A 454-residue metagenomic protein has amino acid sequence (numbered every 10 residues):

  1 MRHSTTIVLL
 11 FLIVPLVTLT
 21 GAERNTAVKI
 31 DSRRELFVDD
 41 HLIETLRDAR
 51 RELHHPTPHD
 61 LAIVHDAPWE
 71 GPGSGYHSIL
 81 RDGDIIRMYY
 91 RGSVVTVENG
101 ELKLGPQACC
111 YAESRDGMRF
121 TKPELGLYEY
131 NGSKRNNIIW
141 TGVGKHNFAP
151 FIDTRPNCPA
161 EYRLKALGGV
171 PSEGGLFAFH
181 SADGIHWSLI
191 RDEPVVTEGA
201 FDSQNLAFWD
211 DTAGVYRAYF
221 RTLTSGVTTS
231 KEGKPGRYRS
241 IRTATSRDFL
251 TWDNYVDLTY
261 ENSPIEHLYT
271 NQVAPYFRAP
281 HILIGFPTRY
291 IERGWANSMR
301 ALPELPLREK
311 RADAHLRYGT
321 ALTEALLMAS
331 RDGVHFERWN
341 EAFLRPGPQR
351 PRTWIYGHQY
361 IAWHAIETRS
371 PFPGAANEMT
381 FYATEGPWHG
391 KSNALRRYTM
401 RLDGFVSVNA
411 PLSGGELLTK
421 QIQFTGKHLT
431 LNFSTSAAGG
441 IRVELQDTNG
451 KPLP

Functional and structural regions predicted by a protein language model:
M1, A22-P454: Carbohydrate-active catalytic/glycan-binding domains of CAZyme proteins, especially the secreted or lumenal ectodomains
I7-T18: Bacterial N-terminal signal peptides
